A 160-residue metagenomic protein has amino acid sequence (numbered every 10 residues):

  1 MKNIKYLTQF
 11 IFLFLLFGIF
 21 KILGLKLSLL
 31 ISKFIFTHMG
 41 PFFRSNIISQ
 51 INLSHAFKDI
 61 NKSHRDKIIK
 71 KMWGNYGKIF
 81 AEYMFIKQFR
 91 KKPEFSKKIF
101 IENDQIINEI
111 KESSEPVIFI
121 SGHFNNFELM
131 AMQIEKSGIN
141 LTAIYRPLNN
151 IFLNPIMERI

Functional and structural regions predicted by a protein language model:
M1-I118, I156-M157: Membrane-anchoring hydrophobic helices of lipid-metabolizing enzymes
S114-I160: Catalytic core of membrane glycerolipid acyltransferases/transacylases, capturing the structured, soluble-facing
